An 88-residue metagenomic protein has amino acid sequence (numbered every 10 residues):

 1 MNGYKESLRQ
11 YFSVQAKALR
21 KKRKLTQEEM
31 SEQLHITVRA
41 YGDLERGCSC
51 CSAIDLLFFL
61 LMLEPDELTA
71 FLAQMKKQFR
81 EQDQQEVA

Functional and structural regions predicted by a protein language model:
M1-K22: A short, Lys/Arg-rich alpha-helix, primarily the initiator
E6, D43, T69-A88: Short, charged recognition helix plus adjacent turn of helix-turn-helix-like nucleic-acid-binding domains
S13, K24, H35, C50-A53: Residue at a beta-strand N-cap/secondary-structure junction
A16, Q27, V38, A53-L56: Helix-turn-helix DNA-binding elements, focusing on the entry/boundary residues of the two helices that contact DNA
R20, S31, L60: The alpha-helix within a helix-turn-helix
R23-D43: Short alpha-helical DNA-recognition segment
G47-L61: Short, basic-rich loop-to-helix N-cap that marks the start of a DNA-contacting helix
